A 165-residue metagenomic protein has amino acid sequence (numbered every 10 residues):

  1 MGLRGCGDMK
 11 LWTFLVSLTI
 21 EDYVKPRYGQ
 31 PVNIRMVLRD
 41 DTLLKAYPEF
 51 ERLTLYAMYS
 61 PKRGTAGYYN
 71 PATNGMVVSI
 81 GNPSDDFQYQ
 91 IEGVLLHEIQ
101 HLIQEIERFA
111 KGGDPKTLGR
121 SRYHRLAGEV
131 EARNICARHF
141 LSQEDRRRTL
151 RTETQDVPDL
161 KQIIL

Functional and structural regions predicted by a protein language model:
M1-A66, A72-T73: A metal-dependent hydrolase signature that marks the N-terminal structural subdomain at the beginning of catalytic folds
Y28, F109, Q143-R147: Surface-exposed helix-capping loop/turn segments at secondary-structure junctions
Q30, I34, D86, R122 (+1 more regions): Charge-dense, low-complexity intrinsically disordered segments
E49-E92, I99-I106: Active-site scaffold of zinc-dependent metalloenzymes
Y89, E105-E129: Post-HEXXH active-site segment of zinc metalloproteases
L95-I99, A127-E129: Alpha-helical architecture
L102-E107, H139-Q143: A generic secondary-structure signal for well-formed alpha-helical elements
R120-L165: Active-site or metal-binding loop neighborhoods of secreted/extracellular toxin and effector enzymes
